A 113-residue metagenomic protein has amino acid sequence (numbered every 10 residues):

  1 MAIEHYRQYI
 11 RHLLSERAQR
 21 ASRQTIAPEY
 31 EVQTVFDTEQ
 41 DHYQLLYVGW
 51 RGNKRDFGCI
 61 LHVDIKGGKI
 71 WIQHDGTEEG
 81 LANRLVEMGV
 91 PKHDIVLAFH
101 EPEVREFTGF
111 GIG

Functional and structural regions predicted by a protein language model:
M1-G113: Terminal domain-initiation and capping elements
